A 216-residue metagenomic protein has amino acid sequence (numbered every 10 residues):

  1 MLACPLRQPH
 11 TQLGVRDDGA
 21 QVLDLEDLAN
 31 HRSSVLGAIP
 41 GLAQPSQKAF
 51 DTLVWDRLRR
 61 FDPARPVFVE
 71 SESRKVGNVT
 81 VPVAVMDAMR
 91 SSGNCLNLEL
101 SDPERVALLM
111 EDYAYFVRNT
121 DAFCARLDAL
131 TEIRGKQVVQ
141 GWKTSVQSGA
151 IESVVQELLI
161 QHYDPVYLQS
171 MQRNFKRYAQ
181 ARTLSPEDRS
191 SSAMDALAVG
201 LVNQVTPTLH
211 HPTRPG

Functional and structural regions predicted by a protein language model:
M1-A3, S71-S73, P186-R189: Structural motif
M1-D17: Glycine-rich phosphate-binding P-loop
L2, L6, D62, G149 (+1 more regions): Functionally constrained cores in energy, signaling, and assembly domains
G14, L53, L158: Alpha-helical scaffold segments in soluble metabolic enzymes
D17-A88: Conserved nucleotide-sensing/catalytic segment adjacent to the nucleotide-binding pocket in NTP-handling enzymes
M89-G216: Conserved NTP phosphate-binding and transfer environment spanning the P-loop NTPase/kinase superfamily
